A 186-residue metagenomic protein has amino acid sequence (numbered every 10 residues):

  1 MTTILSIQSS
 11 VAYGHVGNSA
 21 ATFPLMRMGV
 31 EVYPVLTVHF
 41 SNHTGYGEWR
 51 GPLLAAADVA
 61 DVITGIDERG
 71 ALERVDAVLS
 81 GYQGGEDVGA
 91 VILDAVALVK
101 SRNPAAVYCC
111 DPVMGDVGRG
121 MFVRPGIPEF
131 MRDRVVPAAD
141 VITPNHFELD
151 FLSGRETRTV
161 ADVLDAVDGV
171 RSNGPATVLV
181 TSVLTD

Functional and structural regions predicted by a protein language model:
M1-C110, M114-V117, M121: Conserved N-terminal subdomain of the carbohydrate kinase-like
V123-D186: Conserved phosphate/ATP/ADP-binding segment of small-molecule kinases
